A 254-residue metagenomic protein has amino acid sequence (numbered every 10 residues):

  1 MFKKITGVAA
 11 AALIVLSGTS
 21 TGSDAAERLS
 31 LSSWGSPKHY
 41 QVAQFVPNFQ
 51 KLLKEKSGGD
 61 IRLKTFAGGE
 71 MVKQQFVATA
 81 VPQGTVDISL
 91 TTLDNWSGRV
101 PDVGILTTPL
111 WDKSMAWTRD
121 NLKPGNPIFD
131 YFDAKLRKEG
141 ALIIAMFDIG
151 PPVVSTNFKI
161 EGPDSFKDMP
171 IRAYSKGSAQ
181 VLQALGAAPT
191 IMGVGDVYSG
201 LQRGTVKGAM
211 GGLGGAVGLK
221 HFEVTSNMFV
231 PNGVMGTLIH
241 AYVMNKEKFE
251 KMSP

Functional and structural regions predicted by a protein language model:
M1-K4: Positively charged n-region of N-terminal signal peptides that target proteins for export
G7-A11, D24-R119, F129-P254: N-terminal secretory/targeting leader peptides
V15-S23: C-terminal segment of classical bacterial N-terminal signal peptides
N121-K123: Ser/Thr/Gly-rich flexible loops in soluble cytosolic domains mediating phosphotransfer, phosphorylation
N126: Electropositive phosphate-/nucleotide-binding environments in soluble metabolic enzymes
